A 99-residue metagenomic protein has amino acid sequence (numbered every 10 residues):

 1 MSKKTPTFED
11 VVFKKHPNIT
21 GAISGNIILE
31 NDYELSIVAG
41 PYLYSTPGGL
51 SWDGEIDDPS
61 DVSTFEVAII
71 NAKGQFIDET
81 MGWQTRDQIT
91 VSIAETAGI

Functional and structural regions predicted by a protein language model:
S2-I99: Catalytic phosphate/metal-binding cores of nucleic-acid and nucleotide-processing enzymes, i.e., regions that mediate
